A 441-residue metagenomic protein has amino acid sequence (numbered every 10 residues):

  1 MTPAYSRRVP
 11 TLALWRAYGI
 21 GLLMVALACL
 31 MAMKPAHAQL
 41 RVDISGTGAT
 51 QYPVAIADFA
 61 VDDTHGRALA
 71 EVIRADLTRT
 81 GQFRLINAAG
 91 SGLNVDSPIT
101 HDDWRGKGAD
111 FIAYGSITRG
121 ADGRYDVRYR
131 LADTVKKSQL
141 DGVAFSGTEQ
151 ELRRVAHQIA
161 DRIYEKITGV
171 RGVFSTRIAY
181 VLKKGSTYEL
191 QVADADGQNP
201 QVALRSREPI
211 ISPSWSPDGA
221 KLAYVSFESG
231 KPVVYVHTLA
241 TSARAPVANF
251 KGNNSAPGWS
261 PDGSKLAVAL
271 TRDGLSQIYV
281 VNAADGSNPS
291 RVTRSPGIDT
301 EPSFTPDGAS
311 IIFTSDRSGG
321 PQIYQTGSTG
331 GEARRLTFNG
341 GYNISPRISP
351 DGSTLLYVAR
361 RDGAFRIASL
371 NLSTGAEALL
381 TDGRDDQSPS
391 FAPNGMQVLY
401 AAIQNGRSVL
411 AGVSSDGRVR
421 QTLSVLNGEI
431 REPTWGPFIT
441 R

Functional and structural regions predicted by a protein language model:
M1-W15: N-terminal secretory signal peptides that target proteins for export/translocation
Y18-A32: Bacterial N-terminal signal peptides
M33-A38: Sec/Tat signal peptide C-region and signal peptidase I cleavage site
L40, S97-R162: Amphipathic beta-strand/beta-sheet edge segments enriched in Tyr/Trp
D43-D103, A113-I117: Short beta-strand->alpha-helix linker/helix-N-cap micro-motif that forms a surface specificity/interaction loop
E151-L152, K166, R207-V225, R244-A245 (+5 more regions): Conserved beta-propeller blade repeats
Y164-T187, V192: Mid-sequence helix-capping/hinge segment at a functional interface
V181, S186-Q201, K221, V225-P246 (+9 more regions): Beta-propeller blade-edge and WD-like acidic-aromatic loop motif
